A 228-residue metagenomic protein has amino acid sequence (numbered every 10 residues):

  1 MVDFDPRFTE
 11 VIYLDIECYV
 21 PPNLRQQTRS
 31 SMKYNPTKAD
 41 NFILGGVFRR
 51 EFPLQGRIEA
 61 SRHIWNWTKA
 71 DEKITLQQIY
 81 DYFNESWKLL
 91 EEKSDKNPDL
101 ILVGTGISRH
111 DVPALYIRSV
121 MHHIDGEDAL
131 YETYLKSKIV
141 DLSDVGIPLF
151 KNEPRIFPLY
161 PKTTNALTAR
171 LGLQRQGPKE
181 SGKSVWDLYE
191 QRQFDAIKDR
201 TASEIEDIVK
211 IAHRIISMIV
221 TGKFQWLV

Functional and structural regions predicted by a protein language model:
V2-I117: Conserved non-catalytic scaffold segment of RNase H-like nuclease domains
Q26, I219-V228: C-terminal/domain-terminus segments
L44, R57-S61, N97-K198, S203-I216 (+1 more regions): Metal-dependent phosphoesterase core characteristic of DEDDh/y 3'-5' exonuclease domains
